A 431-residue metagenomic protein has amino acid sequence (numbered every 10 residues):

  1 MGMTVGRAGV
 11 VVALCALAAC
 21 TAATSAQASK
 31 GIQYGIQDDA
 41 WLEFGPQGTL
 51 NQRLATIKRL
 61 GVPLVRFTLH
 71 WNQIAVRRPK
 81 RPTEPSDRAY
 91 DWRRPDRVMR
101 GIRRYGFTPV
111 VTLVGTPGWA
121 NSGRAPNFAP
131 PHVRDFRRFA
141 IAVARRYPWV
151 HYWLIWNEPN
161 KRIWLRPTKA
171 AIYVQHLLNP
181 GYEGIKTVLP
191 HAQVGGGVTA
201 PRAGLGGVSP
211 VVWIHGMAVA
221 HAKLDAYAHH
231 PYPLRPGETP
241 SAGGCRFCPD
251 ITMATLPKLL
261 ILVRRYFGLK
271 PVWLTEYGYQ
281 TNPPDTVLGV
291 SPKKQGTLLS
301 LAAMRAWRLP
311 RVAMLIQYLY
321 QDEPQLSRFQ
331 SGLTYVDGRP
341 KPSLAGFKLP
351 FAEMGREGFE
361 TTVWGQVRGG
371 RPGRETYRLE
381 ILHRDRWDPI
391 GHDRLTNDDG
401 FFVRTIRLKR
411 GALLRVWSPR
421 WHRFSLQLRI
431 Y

Functional and structural regions predicted by a protein language model:
G9-T21: Bacterial N-terminal signal peptides
A28-L64, T68-H70: Boundary/entry segment of secreted carbohydrate-active catalytic domains
I36, V65, I102, V143 (+7 more regions): Conserved, mostly hydrophobic/aromatic
Q47-N51, V133, R137, K169-K294: Noncatalytic carbohydrate-binding groove/subsite architecture in carbohydrate-active enzymes
L60-G204, Y232-L234: Substrate-binding cleft and catalytic face of glycoside hydrolase catalytic domains, especially the flexible beta-alpha
R146, P159, T281-Y377, D388-H392 (+1 more regions): Aromatic-rich peripheral "rim/lid" segments of glycoside hydrolase catalytic domains that contact and position glycan
Y377-H383: Conserved aromatic beta-strand anchor motif in extracellular beta-sandwich/beta-rich domains
G400-R404: Short strand-edge motifs at loop-to-beta-strand transitions and within beta-strands of extracellular beta-rich domains
